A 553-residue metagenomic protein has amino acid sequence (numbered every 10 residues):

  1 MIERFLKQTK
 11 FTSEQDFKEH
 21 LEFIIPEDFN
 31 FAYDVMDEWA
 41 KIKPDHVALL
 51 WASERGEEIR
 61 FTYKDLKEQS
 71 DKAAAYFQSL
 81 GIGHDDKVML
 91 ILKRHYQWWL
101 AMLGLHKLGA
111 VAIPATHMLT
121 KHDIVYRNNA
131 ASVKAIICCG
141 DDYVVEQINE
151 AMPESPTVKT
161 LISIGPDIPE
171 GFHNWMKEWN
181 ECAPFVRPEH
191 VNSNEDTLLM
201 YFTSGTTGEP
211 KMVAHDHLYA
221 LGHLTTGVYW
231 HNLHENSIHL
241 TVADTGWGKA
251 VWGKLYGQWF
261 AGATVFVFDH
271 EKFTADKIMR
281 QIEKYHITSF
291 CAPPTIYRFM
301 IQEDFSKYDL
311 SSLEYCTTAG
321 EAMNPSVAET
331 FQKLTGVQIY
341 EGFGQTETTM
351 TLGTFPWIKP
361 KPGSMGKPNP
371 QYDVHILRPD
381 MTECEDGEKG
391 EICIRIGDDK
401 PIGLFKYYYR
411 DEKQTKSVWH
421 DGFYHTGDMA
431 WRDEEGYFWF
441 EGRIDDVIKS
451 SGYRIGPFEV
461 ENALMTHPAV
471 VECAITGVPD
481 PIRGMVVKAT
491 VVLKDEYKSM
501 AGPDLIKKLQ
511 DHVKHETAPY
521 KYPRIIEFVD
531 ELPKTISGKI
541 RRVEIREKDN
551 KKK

Functional and structural regions predicted by a protein language model:
P44-V47, S163-P169, N180-F202, E209 (+2 more regions): Conserved pre-ATP/AMP-binding loop-to-beta segment of ANL
I59-K64, L198-G222: Conserved AMP-binding A3 loop
L103, K107-K177, D495: Structural core segment of the AMP-binding/adenylate-forming
L119-R127, I136-D141, F290, K400 (+4 more regions): AMP-binding/adenylate-forming catalytic core of the ANL superfamily
I164, H515-K539: AMP-binding/adenylate-forming catalytic domain of the ANL superfamily
L221-I238, T245-T288, E303: Conserved AMP-binding/adenylation subdomain of ANL enzymes
F260, I287-A292, I301-K361, D373: Gly/Ser/Thr-rich phosphate-binding loop
Q371, T382-S417, I455: Conserved ATP/PPi-binding loop(s) of AMP-dependent carboxylate-activating enzymes
